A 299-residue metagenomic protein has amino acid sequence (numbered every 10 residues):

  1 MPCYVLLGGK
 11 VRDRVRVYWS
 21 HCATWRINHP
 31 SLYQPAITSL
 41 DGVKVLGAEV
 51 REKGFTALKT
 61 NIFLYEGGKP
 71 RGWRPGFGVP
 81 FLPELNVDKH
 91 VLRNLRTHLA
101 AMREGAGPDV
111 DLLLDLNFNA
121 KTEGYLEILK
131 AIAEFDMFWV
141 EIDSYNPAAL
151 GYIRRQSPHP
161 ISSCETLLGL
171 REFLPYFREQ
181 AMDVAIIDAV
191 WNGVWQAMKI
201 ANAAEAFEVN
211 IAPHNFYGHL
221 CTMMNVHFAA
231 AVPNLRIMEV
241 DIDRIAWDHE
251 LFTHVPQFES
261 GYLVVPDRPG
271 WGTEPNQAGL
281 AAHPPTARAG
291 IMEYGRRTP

Functional and structural regions predicted by a protein language model:
P2, R16, D111, P160 (+1 more regions): Proline-centered loop/turn at the N-terminus of a beta-strand
P2-R14: Short, flexible active-site-proximal loops enriched in glycine and acidic residues
V11-H21, I245-T253: Short, mixed-charge aromatic SLiMs
W19-I153: Metal-dependent enolase-superfamily TIM-barrel catalytic cores that perform enediolate-based chemistry
K130-W139, Y145-E274: Shared catalytic-loop signature of beta/alpha-barrel
W271-P299: Extended hydrophobic packing segments that form well-structured cores
